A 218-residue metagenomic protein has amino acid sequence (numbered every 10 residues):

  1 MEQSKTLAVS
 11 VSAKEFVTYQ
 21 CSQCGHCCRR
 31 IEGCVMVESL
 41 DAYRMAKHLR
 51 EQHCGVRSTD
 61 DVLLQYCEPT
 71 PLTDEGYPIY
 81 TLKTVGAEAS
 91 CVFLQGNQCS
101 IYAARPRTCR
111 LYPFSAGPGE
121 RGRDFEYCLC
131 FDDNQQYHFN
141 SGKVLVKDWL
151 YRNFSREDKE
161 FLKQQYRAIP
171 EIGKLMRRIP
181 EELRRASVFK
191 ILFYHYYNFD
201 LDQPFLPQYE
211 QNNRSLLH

Functional and structural regions predicted by a protein language model:
M1-H218: Short loop/turn segments that flank or connect secondary-structure elements
